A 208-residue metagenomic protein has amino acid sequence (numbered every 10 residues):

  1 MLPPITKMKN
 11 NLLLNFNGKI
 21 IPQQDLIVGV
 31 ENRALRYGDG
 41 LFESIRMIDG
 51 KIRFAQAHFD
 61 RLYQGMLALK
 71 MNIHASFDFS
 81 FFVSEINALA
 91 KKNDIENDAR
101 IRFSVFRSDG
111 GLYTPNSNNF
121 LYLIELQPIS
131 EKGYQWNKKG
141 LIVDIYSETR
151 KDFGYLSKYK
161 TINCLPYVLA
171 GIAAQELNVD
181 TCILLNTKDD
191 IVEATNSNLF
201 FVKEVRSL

Functional and structural regions predicted by a protein language model:
L2-A88, G111-L208: Helix-start/capping segments and mature chain N-termini
A88, K92-V105: Ordered, amphipathic secondary-structure segments that act as subunit-interaction surfaces in large macromolecular
